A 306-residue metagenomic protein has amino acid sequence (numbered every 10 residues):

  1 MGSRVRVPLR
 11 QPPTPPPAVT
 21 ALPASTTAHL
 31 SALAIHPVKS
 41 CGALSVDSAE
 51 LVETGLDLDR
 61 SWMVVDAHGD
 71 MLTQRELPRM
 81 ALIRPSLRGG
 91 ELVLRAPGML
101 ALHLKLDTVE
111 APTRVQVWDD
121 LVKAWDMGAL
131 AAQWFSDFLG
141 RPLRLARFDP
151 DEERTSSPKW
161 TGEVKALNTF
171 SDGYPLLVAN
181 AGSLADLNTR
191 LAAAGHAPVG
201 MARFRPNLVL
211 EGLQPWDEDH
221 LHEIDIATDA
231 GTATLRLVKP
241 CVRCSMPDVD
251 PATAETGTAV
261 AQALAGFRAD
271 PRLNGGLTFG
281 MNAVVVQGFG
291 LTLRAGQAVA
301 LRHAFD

Functional and structural regions predicted by a protein language model:
R4-V5: Short, positively charged low-complexity motifs
P15-D306: Metal-cofactor-dependent catalytic cores
